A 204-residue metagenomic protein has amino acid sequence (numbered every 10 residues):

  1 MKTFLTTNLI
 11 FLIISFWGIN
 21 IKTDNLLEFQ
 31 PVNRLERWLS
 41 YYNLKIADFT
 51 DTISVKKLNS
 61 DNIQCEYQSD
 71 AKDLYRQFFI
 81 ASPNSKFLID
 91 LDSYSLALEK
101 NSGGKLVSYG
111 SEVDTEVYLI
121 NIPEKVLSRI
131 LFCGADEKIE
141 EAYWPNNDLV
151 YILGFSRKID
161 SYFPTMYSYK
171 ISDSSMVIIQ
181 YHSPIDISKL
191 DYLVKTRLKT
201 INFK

Functional and structural regions predicted by a protein language model:
M1-E28: Bacterial Sec-dependent N-terminal signal peptides
I19-K86: Terminal domain-start segments
N20-E28, S156-K204: Acidic, small-residue rich beta-repeat scaffolds with periodic aromatic anchors
L58-K72, P123-E137, I178-K189: Multi-bladed beta-propeller domains
F79-F87, A142-N147, K195, T200-F203: Blade-terminus and WD-like Trp-Asp/Gly-His loop motifs, strongest in beta-propeller folds
K86-Y94, D148-G154: Short beta-strand elements that form the blades of beta-propeller/WD-repeat-like and other beta-sheet-rich scaffold
D90-S111, R157-T165: Short, conserved, GDST-rich strand-edge loop motifs in beta-rich repeat architectures
V107-I122, T165-D173: Beta-propeller blade signature
